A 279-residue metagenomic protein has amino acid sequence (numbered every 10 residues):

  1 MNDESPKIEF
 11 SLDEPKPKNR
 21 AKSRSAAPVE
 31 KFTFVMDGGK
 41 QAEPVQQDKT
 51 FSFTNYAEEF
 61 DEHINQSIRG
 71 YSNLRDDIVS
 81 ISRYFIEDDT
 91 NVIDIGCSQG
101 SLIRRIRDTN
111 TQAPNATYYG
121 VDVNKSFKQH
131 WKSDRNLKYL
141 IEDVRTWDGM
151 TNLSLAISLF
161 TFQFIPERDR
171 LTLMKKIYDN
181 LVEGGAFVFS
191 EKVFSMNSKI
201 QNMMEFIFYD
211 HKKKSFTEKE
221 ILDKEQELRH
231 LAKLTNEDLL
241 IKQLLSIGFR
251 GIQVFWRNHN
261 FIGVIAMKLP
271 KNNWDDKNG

Functional and structural regions predicted by a protein language model:
N2-E59: N-terminal, positively charged/glycine-rich alpha-helical extensions of SAM-dependent methyltransferases
G70-D88: Conserved alpha-helix/loop element of class I SAM-dependent methyltransferases that forms part of the SAM/SAH-binding
I93, S98-T146: Class I SAM-dependent methyltransferase SAM/SAH-binding core
I157: A conserved beta-strand element that flanks and buttresses the S-adenosyl-L-methionine
L171-E183: A short glycine-rich, Lys/Arg-flanked "PGG" loop and its adjoining helix->strand segment in the class I
G184-K192: Conserved beta-strand signature within the Rossmann-like core of class I S-adenosyl-L-methionine
K192-Q243: C-terminal alpha-helical "lid/dimerization" subdomain adjacent to the S-adenosyl-L-methionine
I247-G279: Core SAM-dependent methyltransferase catalytic element
